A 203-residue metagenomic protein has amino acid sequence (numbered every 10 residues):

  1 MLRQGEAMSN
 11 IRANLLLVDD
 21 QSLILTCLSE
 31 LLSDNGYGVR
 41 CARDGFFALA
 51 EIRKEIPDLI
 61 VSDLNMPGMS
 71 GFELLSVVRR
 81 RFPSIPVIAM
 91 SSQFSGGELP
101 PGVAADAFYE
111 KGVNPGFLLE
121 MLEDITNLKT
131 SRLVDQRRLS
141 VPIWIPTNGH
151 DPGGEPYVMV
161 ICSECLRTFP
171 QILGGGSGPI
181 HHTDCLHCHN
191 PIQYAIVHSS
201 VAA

Functional and structural regions predicted by a protein language model:
D19, D63: Active-site residues of response regulator receiver
S22-R40: Two-component/phosphorelay signaling modules centered on CheY-like receiver
R43-F47, S70-E73: Acidic catalytic/metal-coordinating carboxylates
E55-V61: Active-site beta3 strand of CheY-like receiver
M66: Receiver (REC) domain active-site loop signature in two-component systems and cognate sites in sensor histidine kinases
E73, S92-E120, T130, V134: Alpha4 helix (beta4-alpha4-beta5 surface) of REC/receiver domains from two-component response regulators
I88-M90: Hydrophobic/aromatic residues positioned on beta-strands within the core alpha/beta folds
L139-A203: C-terminal output/effector regions of signal-responsive regulators
